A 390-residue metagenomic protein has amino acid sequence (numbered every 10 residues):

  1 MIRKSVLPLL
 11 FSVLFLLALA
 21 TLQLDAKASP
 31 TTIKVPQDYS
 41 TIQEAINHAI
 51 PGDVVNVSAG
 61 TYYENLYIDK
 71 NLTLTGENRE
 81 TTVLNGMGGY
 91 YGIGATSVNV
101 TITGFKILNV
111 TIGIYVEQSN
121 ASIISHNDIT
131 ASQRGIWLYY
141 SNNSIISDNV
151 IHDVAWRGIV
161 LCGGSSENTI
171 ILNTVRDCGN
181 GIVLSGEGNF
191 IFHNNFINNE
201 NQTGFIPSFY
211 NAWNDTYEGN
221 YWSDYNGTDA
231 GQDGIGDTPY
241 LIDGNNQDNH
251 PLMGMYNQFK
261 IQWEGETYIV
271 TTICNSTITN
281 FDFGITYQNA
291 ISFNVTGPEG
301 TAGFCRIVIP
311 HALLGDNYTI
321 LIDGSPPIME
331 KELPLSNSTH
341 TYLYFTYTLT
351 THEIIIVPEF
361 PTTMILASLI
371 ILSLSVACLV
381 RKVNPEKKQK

Functional and structural regions predicted by a protein language model:
M1-V35, A45-N47, V57, L74 (+13 more regions): Secretory targeting signatures
Q37, A59, L72-Y115: Right-handed parallel beta-helix/beta-spiral solenoid domain characteristic of secreted/periplasmic
Q37-Q43, P51-T73, R79-L84, E299-T301: N-terminal extracellular ligand-recognition/capping segment immediately after the signal peptide
I46, N65-I68, T82, G89-T96 (+6 more regions): Glycine-rich beta-solenoid repeat tracts in large extracellular/virion proteins
D53-N56, T73, I171, E187-T271 (+2 more regions): Acidic, glycine- and Ser/Thr-rich low-complexity intrinsically disordered tracts in extracellular/secreted proteins
F105, N127, S144, N149 (+5 more regions): Consensus "Asn ladder" position of solenoid repeat domains
G204, T296-D316: Surface-exposed beta-strand/loop patches in extracellular or lumenal glycoproteins
L335-I356: C-terminal beta-strand-rich structural cap/linker in extracellular carbohydrate-active enzymes
